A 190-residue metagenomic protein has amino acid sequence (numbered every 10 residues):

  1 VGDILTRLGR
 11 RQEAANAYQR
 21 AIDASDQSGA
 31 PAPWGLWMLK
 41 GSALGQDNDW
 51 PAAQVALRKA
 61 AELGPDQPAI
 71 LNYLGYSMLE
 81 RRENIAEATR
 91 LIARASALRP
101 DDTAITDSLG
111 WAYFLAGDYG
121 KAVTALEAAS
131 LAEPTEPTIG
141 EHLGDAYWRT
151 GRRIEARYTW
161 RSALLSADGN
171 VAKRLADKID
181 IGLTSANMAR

Functional and structural regions predicted by a protein language model:
D3, S42, Y76-S77, W111 (+1 more regions): Residue-level recognition of tetratricopeptide repeat
R7, L39, Q46, E80-R81 (+3 more regions): Register position in tetratricopeptide repeats
A24-G29, L63, A97-L98, L131-A132 (+1 more regions): Structural marker of alpha-solenoid helical repeat scaffolds
P31, L36, I70, I105 (+2 more regions): TPR alpha-solenoid repeat register
L39, Y73-L74, S108, H142 (+1 more regions): Canonical tetratricopeptide repeat
